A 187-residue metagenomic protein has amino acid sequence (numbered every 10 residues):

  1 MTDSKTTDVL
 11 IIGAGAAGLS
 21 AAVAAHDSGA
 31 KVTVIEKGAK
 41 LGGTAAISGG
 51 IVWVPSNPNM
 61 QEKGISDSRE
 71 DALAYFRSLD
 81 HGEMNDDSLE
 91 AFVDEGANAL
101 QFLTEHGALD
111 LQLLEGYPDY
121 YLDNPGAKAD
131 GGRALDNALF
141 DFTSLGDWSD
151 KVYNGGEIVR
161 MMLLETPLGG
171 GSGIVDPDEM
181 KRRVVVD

Functional and structural regions predicted by a protein language model:
D3-A17, T33: Beta1/beta-strand and adjacent pyrophosphate-binding region of the FAD-binding site in flavoprotein oxidoreductases
G15, G38-K40, I51: Acidic, glycine-rich active-site loops and adjacent beta-strand->loop/helix elements that engage anionic groups
A22, H26: Gly/Ala-rich phosphate-binding loop of Rossmann-like dinucleotide-binding domains, activating on the conserved
D27-I47: Glycine-rich FAD pyrophosphate-binding loop
G43-I47, S56-N57, L114-G116, D123-P125: Short, solvent-exposed loop/turn and secondary-structure capping segments
G49-V54, D130: Short, hinge-like loop/turn segments at secondary-structure boundaries
V54-A91: Glycine-rich active-site loop/strand segments that organize a redox cofactor
V93-D187: Conserved redox-cofactor binding core of oxidoreductases
